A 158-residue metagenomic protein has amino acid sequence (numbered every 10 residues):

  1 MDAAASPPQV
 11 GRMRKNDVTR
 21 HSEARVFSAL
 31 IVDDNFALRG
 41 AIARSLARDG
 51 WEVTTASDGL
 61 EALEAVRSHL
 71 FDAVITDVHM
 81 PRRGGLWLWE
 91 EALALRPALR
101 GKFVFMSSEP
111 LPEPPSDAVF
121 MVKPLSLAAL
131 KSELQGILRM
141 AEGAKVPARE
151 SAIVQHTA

Functional and structural regions predicted by a protein language model:
M1-S28, S126-A158: Non-catalytic signal-transmission and effector/linker regions of two-component phosphorelay proteins
L30, T55-A73: Acidic, metal-coordinating helix/loop segments flanking the phosphotransfer/catalytic sites of two-component signaling
F36-T54: Two-component/phosphorelay signaling modules centered on CheY-like receiver
D58, G84-L88: Acidic catalytic/metal-coordinating carboxylates
D77: Active-site residues of response regulator receiver
M80: Receiver (REC) domain active-site loop signature in two-component systems and cognate sites in sensor histidine kinases
V104-S107: Hydrophobic/aromatic residues positioned on beta-strands within the core alpha/beta folds
K123: A Lys-centered signature of the CheY-like receiver
